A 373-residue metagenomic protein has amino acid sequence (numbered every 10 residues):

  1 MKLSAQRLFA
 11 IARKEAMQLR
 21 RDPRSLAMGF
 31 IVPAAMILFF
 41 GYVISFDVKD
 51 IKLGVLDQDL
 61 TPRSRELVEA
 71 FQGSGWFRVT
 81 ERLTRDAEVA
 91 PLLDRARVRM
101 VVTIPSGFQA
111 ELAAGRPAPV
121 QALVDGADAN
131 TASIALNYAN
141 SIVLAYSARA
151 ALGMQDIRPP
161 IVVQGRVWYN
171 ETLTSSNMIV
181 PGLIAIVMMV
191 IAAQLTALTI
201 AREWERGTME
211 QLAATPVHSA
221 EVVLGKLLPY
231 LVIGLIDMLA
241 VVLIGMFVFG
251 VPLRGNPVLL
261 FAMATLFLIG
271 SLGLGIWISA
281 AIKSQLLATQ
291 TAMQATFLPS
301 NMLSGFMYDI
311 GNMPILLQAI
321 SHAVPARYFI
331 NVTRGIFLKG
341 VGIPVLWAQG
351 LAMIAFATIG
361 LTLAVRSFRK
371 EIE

Functional and structural regions predicted by a protein language model:
M1-N177, V345: Extracytoplasmic/periplasmic domains immediately adjacent to an N-terminal transmembrane anchor in multi-pass membrane
A5, L60, A185-M189, I233 (+4 more regions): Alpha-helical transmembrane segments of multi-pass membrane transport proteins
L19, A96, A193-V217, L227 (+1 more regions): Transmembrane helix boundary and interhelical loop/hinge segments in multi-pass membrane proteins
D22, H218-S219, G342: Short coil/turn motifs that cap or connect alpha-helices
A27, I31, T208-M209, V222-V232 (+1 more regions): Short hydrophobic alpha-helical segments within the ABC transporter permease transmembrane module
F39, L60, E81, P91 (+2 more regions): Membrane-spanning alpha-helical segments of multipass transporters and channels
I44, I179-A197: Long, hydrophobic alpha-helical segments
S219-I244, F261, T265, G350 (+1 more regions): Selective transmembrane-helix segments that form parts of the transport pathway or gating/packing helices in multipass
